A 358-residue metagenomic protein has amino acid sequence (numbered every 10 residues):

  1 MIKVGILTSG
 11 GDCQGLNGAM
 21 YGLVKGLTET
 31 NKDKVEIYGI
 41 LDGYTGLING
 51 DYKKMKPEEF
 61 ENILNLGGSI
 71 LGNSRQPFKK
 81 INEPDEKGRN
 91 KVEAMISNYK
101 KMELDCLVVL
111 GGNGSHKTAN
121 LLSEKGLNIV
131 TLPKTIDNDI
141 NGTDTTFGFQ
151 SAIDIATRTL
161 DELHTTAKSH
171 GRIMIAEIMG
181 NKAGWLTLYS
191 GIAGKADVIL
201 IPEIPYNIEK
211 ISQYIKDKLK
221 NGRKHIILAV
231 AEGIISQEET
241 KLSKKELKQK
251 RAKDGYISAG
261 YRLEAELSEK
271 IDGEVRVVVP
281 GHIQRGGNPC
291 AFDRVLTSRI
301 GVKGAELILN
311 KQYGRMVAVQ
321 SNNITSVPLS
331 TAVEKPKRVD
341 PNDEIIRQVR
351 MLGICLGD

Functional and structural regions predicted by a protein language model:
M1-S9, A19-D105, G114, S236-K241 (+6 more regions): A cross-family phosphate/adenosyl-ligand binding-site feature
L7-T8, I40-L41, G72, V109-G111 (+6 more regions): Short beta-strand segments
G10-L16, Y44, L110-K117, G180-A183: Gly/Ser/Thr-rich loops at beta-strand to alpha-helix junctions that form or flank small-molecule/cofactor-binding
A19-L23, N113-L127, T187: Short Gly/Thr/Asp-enriched flexible loops that form oxyanion-binding sites at enzyme active sites
N31-K32, L122-T146, I153, L200-N207: Short, acidic/small-residue loops that bind anionic groups at enzyme active sites
N98, V109-G111, A119-L121, F149-H170 (+1 more regions): Accessory alpha-helical/coil subdomains and C-terminal extensions that flank or cap enzyme catalytic cores
G142-S151, G287-R294: Short beta-strand elements at the ligand-binding edges of bilobed clamshell
